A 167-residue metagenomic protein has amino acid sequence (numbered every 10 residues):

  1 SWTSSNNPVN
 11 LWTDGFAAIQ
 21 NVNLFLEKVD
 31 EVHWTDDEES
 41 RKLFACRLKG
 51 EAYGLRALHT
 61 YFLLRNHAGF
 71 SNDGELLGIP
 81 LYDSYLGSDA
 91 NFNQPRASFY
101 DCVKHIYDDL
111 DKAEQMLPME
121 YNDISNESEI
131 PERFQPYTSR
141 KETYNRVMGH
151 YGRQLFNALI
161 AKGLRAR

Functional and structural regions predicted by a protein language model:
S1-G69, F92-D101, L110-E120: Conserved, well-structured interaction surfaces
S1-N6, L86-N91, K141-R146: Short glycine/proline-rich turn/loop motifs
W12-T13, D36-S40, T143-L159: Outer-membrane beta-barrel proteins
A18-L26, L81-S84, L159-L164: Well-ordered alpha-helical segments within folded domains of soluble proteins
F70-Y85: Short, flexible, mixed-charge acidic loops at enzyme active sites
L110-S125, P131-F134, Q154, A158-R167: Aromatic-residue-lined binding/catalytic grooves and analogous aromatic/hydrophobic interfacial grooves in multimeric
E127-G149: Acidic, Ser/Thr- and Gly/Pro-rich intrinsically disordered linkers and low-complexity segments that flank or connect
